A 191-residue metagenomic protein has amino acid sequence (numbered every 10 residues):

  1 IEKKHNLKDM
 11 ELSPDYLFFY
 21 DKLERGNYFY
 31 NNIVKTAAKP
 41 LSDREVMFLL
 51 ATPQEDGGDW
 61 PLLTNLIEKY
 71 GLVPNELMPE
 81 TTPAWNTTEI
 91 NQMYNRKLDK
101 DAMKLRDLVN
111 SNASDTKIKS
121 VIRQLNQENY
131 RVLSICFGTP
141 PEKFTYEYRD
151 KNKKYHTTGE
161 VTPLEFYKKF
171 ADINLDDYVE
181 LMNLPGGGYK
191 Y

Functional and structural regions predicted by a protein language model:
E2-Y191: Catalytic-core signature of thiol
